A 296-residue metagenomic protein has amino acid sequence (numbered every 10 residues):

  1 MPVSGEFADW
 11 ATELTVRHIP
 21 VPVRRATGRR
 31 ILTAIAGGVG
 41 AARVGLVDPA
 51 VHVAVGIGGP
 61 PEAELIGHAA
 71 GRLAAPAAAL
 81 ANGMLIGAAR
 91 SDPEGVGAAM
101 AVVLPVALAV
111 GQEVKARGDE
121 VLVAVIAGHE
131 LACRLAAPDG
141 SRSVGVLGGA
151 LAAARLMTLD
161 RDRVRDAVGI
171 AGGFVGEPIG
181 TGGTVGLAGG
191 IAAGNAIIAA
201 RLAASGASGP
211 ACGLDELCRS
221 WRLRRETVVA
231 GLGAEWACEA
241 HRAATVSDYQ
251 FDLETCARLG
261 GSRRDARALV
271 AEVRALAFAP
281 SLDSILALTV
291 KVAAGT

Functional and structural regions predicted by a protein language model:
M1-V96, L187-G194, R201-T296: Terminal-appendage/accessory-domain detector
P2-V3, A98, E120, S141: A generic short alpha-helical patch detector that favors 3-5-residue windows in or near N-terminal regions
L14-T15, Q112, G183-T184: Short coil/turn segments at secondary-structure junctions
A34-A41, V96-E120, V146-L159, R201 (+2 more regions): Alpha-helical support elements that line or immediately flank enzyme active sites and cofactor-binding pockets
L80-L135: Hydrophobic alpha-helical hairpins/lids featuring a short glycine-rich hinge
K115-I198, C212-G213, L217-C218: Glycine-rich, mobile lid/loop segments that gate access to catalytic sites or pores
